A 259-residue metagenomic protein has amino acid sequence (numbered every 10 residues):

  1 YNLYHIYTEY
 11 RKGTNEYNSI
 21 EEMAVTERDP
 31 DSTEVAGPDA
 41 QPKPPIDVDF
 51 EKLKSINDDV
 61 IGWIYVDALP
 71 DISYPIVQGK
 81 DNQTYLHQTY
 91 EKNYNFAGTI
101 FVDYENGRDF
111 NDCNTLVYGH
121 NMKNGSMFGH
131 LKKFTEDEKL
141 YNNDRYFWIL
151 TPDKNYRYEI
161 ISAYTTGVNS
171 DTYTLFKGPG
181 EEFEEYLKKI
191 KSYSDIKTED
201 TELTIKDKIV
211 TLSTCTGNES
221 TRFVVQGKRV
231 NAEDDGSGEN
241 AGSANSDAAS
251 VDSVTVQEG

Functional and structural regions predicted by a protein language model:
N2-G259: Solvent-exposed, non-transmembrane regions of membrane-associated and secreted proteins
